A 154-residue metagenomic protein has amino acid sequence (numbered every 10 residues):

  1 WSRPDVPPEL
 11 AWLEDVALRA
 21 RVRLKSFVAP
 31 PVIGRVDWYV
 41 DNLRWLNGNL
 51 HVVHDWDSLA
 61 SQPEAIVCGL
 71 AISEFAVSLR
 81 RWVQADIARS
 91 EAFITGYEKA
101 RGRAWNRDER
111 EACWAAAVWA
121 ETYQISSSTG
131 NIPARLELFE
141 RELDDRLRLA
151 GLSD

Functional and structural regions predicted by a protein language model:
W1-V36, L46: An alpha-helical support segment within catalytic cores of ATP-dependent transferases
E14, L18, S90-I94, E140 (+1 more regions): Hydrophobic core segments within long, regular secondary-structure runs in both alpha- and beta-rich folds
G34, V52-D55, S73: Activation loop entry of protein kinases
N42-C68: Catalytic activation segment of kinase domains across protein kinase-like and atypical kinase folds
A65-G102, A117-P133: Active-site activation/catalytic loop segments of kinase-like enzymes and analogous catalytic loops in related
A104-A116: All-alpha amphipathic helical-bundle segments outside canonical DNA-binding/catalytic cores that form hydrophobic
T122-D154: ATP/Mg2+ or Mg2+-diphosphate-binding catalytic cores that bind nucleotide phosphates or diphosphates via glycine-rich
